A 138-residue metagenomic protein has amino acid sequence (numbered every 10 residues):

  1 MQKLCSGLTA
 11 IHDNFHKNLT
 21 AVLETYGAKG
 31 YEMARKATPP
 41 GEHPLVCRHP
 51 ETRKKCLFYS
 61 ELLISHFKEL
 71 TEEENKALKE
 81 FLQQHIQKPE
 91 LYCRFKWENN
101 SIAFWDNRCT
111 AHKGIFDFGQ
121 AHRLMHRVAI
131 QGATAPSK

Functional and structural regions predicted by a protein language model:
M1-N99, N107-K138: Non-heme Fe(II) oxygenase catalytic core, chiefly the N-lobe of the double-stranded beta-helix
